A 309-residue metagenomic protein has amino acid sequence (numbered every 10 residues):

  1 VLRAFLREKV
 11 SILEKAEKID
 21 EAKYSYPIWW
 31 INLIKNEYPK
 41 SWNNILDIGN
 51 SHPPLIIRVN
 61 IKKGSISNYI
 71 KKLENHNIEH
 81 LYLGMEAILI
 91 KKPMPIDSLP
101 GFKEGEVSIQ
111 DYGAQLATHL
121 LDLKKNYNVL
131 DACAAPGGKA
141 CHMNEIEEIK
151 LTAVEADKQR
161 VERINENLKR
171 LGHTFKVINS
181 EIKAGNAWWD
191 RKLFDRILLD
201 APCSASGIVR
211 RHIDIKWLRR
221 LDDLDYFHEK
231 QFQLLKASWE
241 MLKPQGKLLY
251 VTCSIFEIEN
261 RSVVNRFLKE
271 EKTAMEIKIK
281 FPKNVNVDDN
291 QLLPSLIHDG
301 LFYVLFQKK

Functional and structural regions predicted by a protein language model:
V1-K309: S-adenosylmethionine
